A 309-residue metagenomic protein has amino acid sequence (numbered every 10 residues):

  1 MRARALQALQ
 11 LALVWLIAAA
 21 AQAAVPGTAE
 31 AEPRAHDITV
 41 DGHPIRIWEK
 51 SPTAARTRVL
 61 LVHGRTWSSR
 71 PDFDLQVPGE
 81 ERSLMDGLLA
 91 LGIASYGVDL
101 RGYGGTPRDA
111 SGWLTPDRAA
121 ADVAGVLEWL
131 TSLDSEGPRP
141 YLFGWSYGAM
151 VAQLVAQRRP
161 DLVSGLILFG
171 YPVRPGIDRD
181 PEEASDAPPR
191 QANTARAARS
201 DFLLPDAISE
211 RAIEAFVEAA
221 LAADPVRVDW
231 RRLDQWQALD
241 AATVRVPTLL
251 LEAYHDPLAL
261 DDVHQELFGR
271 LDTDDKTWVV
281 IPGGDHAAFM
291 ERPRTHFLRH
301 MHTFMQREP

Functional and structural regions predicted by a protein language model:
V25-T53: N-terminal cap/lid segment of alpha/beta-hydrolase-fold proteins
A54, V59-A90: Short, surface-exposed "cap/lid" segments of acyl-processing enzymes
G79-P107: Conserved alpha/beta-hydrolase
A120-P138: Conserved acidic catalytic loop of the alpha/beta-hydrolase fold
V244, L250-E252: Short beta-strand/loop motif that positions the catalytic acidic residue of the alpha/beta-hydrolase fold
V246, L260-G269: Short alpha-helix in the alpha/beta-hydrolase fold that links the catalytic acid
H255-A259, A287: Acidic catalytic loop of the alpha/beta-hydrolase fold
G284-R294: Catalytic histidine-centered segment of alpha/beta-hydrolase-like enzymes
